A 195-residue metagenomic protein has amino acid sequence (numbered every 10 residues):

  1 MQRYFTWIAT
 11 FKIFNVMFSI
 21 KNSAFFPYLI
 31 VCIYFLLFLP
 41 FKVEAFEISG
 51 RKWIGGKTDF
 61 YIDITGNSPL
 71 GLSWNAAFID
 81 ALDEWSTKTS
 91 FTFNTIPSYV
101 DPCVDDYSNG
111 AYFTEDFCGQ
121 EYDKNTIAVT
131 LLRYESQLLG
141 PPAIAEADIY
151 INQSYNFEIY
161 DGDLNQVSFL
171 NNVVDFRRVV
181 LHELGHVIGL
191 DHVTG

Functional and structural regions predicted by a protein language model:
I13-F25, I33: Short, basic, low-complexity termini and linkers enriched in Ser/Thr/Gly/Pro that act as targeting/leader peptides
Y28-F38: Bacterial N-terminal signal peptides
F41-G195: Zinc-dependent metalloendopeptidases
